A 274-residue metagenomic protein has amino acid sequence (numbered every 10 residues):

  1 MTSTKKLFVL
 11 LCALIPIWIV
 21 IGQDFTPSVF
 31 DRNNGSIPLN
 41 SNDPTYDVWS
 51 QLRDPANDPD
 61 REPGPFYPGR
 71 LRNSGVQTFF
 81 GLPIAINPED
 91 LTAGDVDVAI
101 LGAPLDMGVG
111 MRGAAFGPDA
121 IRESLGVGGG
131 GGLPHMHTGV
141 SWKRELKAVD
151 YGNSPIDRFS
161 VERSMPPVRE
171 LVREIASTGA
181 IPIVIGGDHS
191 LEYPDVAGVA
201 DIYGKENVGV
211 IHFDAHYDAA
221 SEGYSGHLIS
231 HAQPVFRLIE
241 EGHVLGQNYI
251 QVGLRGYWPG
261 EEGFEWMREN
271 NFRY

Functional and structural regions predicted by a protein language model:
M1-F8: Bacterial N-terminal signal peptides that target proteins for export
F8-V9, G130: Intrinsically disordered, low-complexity segments enriched in glycine/proline and serine/threonine
V9-I17: Bacterial N-terminal signal peptides
I19-Q23: Bacterial Sec-dependent signal peptides at the C-terminal "C-region" and cleavage site
D24-Y274: Conserved alpha-helical scaffold segments that buttress catalytic/binding sites
